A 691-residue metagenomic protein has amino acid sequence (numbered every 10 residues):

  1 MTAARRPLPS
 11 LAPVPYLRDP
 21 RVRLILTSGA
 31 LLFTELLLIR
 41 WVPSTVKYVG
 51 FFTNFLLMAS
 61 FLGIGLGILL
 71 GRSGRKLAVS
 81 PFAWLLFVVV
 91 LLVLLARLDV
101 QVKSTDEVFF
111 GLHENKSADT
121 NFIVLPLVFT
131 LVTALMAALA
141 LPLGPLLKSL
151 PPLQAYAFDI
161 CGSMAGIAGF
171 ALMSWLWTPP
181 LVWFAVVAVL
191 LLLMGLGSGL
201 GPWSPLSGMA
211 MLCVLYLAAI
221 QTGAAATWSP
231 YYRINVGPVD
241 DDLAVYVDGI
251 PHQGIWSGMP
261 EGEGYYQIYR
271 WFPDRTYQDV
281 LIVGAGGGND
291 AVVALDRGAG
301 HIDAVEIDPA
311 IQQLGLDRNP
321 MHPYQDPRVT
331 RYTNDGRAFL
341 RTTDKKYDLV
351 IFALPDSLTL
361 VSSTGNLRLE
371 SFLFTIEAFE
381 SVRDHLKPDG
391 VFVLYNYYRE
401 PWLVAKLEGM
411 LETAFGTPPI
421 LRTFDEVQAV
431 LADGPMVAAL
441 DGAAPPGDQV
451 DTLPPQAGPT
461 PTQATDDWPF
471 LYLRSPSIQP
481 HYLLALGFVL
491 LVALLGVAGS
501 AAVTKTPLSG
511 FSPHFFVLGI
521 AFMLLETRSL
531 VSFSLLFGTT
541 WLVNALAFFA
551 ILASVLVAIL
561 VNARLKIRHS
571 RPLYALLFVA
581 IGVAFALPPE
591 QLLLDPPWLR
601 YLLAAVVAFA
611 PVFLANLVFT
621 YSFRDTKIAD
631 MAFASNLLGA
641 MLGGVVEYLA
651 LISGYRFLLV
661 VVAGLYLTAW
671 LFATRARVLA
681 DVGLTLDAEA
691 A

Functional and structural regions predicted by a protein language model:
T2-A691: Alpha-helical transmembrane segments of multi-pass membrane proteins
